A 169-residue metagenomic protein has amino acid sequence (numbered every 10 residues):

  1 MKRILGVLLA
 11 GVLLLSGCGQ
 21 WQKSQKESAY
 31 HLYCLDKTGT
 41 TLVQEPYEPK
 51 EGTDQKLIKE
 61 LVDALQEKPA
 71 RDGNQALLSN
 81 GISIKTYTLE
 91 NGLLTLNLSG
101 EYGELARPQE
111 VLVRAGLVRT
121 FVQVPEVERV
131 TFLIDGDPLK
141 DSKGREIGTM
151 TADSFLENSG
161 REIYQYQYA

Functional and structural regions predicted by a protein language model:
R3-L8, V12, C18-A169: Bimodal "functional hotspot" detector
